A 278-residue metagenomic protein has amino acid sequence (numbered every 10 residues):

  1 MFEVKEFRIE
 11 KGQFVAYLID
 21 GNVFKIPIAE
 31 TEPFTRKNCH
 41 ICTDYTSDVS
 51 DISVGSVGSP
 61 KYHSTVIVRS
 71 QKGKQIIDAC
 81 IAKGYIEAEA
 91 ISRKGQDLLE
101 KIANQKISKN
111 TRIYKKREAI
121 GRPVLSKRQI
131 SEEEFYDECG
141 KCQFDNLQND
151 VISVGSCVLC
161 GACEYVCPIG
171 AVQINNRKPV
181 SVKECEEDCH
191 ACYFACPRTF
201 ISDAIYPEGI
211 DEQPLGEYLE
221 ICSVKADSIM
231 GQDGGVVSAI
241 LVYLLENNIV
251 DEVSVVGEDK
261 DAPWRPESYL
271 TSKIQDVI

Functional and structural regions predicted by a protein language model:
F2-K141, V250-D251: Long, compositionally biased charged/polar accessory segments in the mid-to-C-terminal portions of proteins
L18-G21, K72, N175, E246-I249 (+1 more regions): Short acidic-glycine loop/turn motifs at beta-strand connectors
T31, G155, L159, I229-D233: Catalytic cores of large soluble enzymes that bind and process phosphate-bearing ligands
K37-H40, Y165, G235-A239: Short, contiguous clusters of charged residues that form electrostatic/catalytic patches at enzyme active sites, used
I52, C139-S156, A162-V180, H190-G209: Iron-sulfur cluster-binding cysteine motifs and their immediate structural context in ferredoxin-like electron-transfer
I86-E87, S92-Q129, D137-G140, E184-I278: Flanking helices and flexible, charged tails adjoining ferredoxin-like Fe-S electron-transfer domains in multi-subunit
